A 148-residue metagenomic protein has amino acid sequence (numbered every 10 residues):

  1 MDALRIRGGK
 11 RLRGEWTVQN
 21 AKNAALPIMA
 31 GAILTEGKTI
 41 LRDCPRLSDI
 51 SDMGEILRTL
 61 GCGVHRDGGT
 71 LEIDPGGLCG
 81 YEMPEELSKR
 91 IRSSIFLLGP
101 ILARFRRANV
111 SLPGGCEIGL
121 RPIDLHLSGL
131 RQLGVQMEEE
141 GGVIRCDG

Functional and structural regions predicted by a protein language model:
M1-G148: Structural preference for solvent-exposed beta-strand-turn elements and adjacent flexible terminal/loop segments within
